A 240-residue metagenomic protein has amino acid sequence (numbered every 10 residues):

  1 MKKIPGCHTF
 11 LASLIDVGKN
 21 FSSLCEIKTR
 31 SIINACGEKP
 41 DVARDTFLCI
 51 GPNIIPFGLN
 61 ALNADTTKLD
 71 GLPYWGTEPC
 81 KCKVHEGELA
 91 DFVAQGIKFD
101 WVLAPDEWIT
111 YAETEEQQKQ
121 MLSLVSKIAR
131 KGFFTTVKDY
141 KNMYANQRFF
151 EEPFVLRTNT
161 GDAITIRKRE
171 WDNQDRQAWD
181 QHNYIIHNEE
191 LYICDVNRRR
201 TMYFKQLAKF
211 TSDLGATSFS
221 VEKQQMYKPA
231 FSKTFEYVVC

Functional and structural regions predicted by a protein language model:
M1-V42: Conserved class I S-adenosyl-L-methionine
R44, K98-D100: Local beta-strand N-terminus motif with an aromatic residue
D45-F92: Class I SAM-dependent methyltransferase SAM/SAH-binding core
D91-I97, A112: Short conserved loop adjoining the S-adenosyl-L-methionine
D100-Q118: A short SAM/SAH-binding and catalytic strip from SAM-dependent methyltransferases
E116-F133: A short glycine-rich, Lys/Arg-flanked "PGG" loop and its adjoining helix->strand segment in the class I
T136-Q206: SAM-dependent methyltransferase
N197-C240: C-terminal lobe and adjacent flexible extensions of AdoMet/dcAdoMet transferase-like proteins
